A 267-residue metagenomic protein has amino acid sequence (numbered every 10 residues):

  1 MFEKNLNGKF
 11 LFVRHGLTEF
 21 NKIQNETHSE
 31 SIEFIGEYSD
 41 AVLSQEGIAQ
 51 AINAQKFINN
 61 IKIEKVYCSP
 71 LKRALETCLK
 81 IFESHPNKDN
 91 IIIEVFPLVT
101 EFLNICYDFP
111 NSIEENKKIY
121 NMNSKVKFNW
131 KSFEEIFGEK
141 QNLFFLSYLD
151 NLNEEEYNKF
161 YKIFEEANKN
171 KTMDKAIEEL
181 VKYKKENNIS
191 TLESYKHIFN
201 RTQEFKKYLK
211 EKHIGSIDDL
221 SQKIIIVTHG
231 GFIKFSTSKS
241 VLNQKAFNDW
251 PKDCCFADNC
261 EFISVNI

Functional and structural regions predicted by a protein language model:
M1-F10, E19, I23, H28 (+7 more regions): Acidic, low-complexity terminal tails and accessory targeting/binding regions of phosphate-metabolizing enzymes
F2-I91, V95-P97, E115-I119, Y195-T202: Active-site-proximal alpha-helix that buttresses catalytic centers in soluble enzyme cores
G16, G230-G231: Active-site metal-binding loops of divalent metal-dependent hydrolases
S39-V42, F109-I113, Y183-E186, G215: A structure-centric feature marking long, well-folded core domains of fungal metabolic enzymes and membrane transporters
L71, H229-G230: Conserved alpha/beta-hydrolase "nucleophile elbow" surrounding the catalytic nucleophile
D89-F109, N129-K140: A short, structured active-site edge motif that brings together acidic residues
N121-N188, C254-C255: Extended, charge-rich helix/loop segments that form flexible, surface "patches" used to engage negatively charged
I225-V227: ATP-dependent carboxylate-activation loops
